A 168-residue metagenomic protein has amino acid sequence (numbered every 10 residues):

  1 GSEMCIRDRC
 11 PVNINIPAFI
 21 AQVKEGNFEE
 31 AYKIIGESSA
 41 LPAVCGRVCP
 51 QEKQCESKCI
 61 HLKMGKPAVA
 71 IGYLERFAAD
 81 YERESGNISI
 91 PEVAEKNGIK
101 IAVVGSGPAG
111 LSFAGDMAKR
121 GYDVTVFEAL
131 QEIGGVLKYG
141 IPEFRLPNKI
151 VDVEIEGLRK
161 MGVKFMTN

Functional and structural regions predicted by a protein language model:
G1-C5: Short, small-residue-biased leader/transition segments that mark boundaries at the very start of proteins
R9-C10, E92: Short helix-capping and inter-helix turn/linker motifs at the boundaries of alpha-helical repeat units
C10-K24, I34-G36, K63, P67-G72 (+1 more regions): Beta1-alpha1 glycine-rich phosphate/pyrophosphate-binding loop at the start of Rossmann-like nucleotide-binding domains
N15-R47, G65-V93: Ferredoxin-type iron-sulfur electron-transfer modules in oxidoreductases and energy-metabolism complexes
C49, K53, E128-Q131: Short, small-residue-rich loop/turn micro-motifs
Q51-G65: Hydrophobic or amphipathic alpha-helical targeting/insertion segments
A94-I101: A short, charged/proline- and glycine-enriched loop that marks the coil->beta-strand transition at the N-terminal
